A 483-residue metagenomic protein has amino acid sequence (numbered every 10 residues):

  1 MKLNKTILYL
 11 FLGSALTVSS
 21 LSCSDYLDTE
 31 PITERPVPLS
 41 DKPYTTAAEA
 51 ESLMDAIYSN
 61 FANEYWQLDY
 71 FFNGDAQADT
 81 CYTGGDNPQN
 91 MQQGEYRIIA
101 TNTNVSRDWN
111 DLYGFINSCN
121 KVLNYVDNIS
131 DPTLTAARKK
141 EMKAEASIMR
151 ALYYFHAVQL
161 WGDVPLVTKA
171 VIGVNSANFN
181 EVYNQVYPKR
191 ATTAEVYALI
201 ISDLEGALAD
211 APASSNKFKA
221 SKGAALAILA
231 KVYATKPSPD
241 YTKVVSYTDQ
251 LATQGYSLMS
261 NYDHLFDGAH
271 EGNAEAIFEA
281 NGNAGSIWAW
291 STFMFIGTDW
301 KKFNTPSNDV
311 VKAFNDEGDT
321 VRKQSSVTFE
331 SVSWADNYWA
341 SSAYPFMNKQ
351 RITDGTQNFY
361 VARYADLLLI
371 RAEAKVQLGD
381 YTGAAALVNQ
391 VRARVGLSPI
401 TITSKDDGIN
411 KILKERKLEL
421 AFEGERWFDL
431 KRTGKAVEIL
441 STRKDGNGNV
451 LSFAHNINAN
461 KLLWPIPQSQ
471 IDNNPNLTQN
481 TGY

Functional and structural regions predicted by a protein language model:
M1-L21: Sec-dependent bacterial lipoprotein signal peptides
L3, C23-F72, F453-Y483: Membrane-proximal, proline-rich intrinsically disordered regions
T46-D55, S59-N60, N87-W161, V186-E195 (+7 more regions): Conserved, well-structured interaction surfaces
Q67-N90, V164-N175, P212-M294, P399-D407 (+1 more regions): Short, surface-exposed recognition loops and adjoining beta-strand edges that mediate ligand/DNA contacts, enriched
T80, G85-D108, N128, S176-P188 (+3 more regions): Short, solvent-exposed loop/beta-turn-alpha elements that line the ligand-binding surface or hinge of extracytoplasmic
R97, A170, K312-R363: Flexible, polar/acidic helix-loop-strand segments at domain edges
Y197, P239-Y241, Y381: TPR-repeat structural position
